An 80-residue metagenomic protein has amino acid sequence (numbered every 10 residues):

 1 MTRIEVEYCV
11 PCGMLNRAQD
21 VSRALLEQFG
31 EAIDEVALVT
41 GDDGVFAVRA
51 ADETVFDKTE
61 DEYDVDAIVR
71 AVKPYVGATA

Functional and structural regions predicted by a protein language model:
M1-G30, L38: Local sequence-structure signature of Cys/Sec-based thiol-disulfide redox active-site neighborhoods
R23, E27, E31, R70 (+1 more regions): Short, intrinsically disordered, mixed-charge
I33-D34, A80: Secondary-structure boundary/capping signal
D34-A47: Short edge beta-strands and adjacent turn/loop segments
F46-T54: A short, hydrophobic beta-strand/beta-hairpin element that forms part of a small beta-sheet core
T54-A80: Non-catalytic, surface beta->alpha helical segment in thiol-disulfide oxidoreductase systems
